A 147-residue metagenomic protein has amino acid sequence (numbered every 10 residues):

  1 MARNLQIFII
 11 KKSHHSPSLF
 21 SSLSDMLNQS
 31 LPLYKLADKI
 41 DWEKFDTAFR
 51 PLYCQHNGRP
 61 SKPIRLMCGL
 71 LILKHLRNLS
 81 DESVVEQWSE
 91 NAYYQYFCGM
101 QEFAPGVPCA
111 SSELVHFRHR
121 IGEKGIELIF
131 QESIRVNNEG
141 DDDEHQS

Functional and structural regions predicted by a protein language model:
M1-D41: Charged, often Cys/His-bearing segments associated with DNA-binding zinc-finger transcription factors
M26, K62-L66, C109: Short acidic alpha-helix initiation/capping motifs at coil-to-helix transition points, especially at protein N-termini
P32-I72, L76: Basic, short loop/linker segments at the boundary and entry of helix-turn-helix/winged-helix-like folds
L70-K74, W88, F117: Buried hydrophobic packing segments
V84-Y96: DNA-recognition alpha helix
Q101-S147: Active-site- or DNA-interface-adjacent structural scaffold in DNA-acting proteins
